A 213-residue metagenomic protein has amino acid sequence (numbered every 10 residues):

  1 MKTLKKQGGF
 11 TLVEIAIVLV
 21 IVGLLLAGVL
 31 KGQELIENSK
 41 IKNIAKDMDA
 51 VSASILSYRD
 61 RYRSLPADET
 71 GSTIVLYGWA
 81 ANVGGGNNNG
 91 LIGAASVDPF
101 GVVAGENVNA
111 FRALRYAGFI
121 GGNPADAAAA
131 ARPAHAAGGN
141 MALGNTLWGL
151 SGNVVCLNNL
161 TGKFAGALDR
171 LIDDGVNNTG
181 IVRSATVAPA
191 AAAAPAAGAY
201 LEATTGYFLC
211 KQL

Functional and structural regions predicted by a protein language model:
M1-F10: N-terminal leader/signal peptides at the extreme start of proteins
Q7, I21, R61: Short glycine/serine/threonine-biased micro-segments
L12-V13, Q33: Alpha-helical membrane-interface segments at transmembrane helix boundaries
I15, L19, K42-A45, V108: Conserved structured core elements
A16-L30: Alpha-helical hydrophobic helix detector
V29-A50: Aliphatic-rich helix starts adjacent to a transmembrane/signal segment
D49, A53-T73, I120-G121: Alpha-helix exit/C-cap motif
D68-L213: Low-complexity, acidic interaction segments enriched in glycine
